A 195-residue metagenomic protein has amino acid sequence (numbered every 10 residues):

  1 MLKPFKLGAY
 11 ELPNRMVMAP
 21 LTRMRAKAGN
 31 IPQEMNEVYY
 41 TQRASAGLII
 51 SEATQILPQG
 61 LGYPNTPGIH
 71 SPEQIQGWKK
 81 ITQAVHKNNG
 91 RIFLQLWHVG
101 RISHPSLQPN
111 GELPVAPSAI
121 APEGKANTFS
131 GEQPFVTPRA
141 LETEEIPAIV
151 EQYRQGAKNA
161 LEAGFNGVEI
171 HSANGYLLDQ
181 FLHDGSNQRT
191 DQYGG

Functional and structural regions predicted by a protein language model:
K3, M16-A19, I49-S51, I92-L96 (+1 more regions): Hydrophobic faces of well-ordered beta-strands that scaffold small-molecule active sites in alpha/beta enzyme cores
R15, A53-N110: Acidic/aromatic-lined carbohydrate-recognition and catalytic surfaces of CAZymes acting on diverse glycans
M18, R43, V85, L94 (+1 more regions): Conserved, mostly hydrophobic/aromatic
L21-E34, Y63-S71, R101-P105, E132-Q152 (+1 more regions): Active-site mouth loops of central-metabolism enzymes
L21-M24, T54, W97-V99, A173-G175: Active-site beta-loop-alpha junctions enriched in small/polar residues
N36-L57, E162-G167: Catalytic domains of carbohydrate-active enzymes, especially glycoside hydrolases
W97-N159, A163: Non-globular sequence segments
A140-L141, E169-G195: Polysaccharide-binding and catalytic clefts of secreted carbohydrate-active enzymes
